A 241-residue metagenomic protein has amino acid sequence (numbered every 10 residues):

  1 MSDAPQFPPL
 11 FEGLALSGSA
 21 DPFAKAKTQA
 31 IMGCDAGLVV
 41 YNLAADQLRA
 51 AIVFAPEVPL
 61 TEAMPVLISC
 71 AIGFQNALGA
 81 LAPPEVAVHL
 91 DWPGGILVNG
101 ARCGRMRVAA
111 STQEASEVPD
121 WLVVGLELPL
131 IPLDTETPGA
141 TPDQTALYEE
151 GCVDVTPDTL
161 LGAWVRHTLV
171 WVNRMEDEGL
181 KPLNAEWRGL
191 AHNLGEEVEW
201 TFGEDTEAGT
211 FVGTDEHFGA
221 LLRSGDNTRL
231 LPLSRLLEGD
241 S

Functional and structural regions predicted by a protein language model:
S2-V40, P59-P65, I72-P83, A101-S241: Long, positively charged amphipathic alpha-helical accessory segments at protein N-termini or as interdomain linkers
V40-A55, P59-L60, I68: Primarily the active-site beta-strand->alpha-helix module of PP2C/PPM metal-dependent phosphatases, and frequently
L48, I96, G219-A220: Hydrophobic residues embedded in beta-strands of well-ordered beta-sheets
A50-I52, G94, V124-L128: A structural signal for short, well-ordered beta-strand segments
V88-G100: Catalytic palm active-site di-aspartate
